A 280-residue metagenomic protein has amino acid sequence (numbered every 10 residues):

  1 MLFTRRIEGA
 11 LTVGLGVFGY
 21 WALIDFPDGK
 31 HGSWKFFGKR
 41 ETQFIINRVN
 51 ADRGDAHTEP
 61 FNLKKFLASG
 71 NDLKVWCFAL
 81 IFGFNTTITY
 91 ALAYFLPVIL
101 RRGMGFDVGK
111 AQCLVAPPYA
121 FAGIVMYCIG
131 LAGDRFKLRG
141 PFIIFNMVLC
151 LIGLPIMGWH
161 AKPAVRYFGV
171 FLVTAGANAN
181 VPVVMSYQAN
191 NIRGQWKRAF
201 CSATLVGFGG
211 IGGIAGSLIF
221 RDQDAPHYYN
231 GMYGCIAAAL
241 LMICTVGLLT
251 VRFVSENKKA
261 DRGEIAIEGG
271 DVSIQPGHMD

Functional and structural regions predicted by a protein language model:
M1-F66, N230, C235-G270: Central mid-sequence intracellular linker of multi-pass
R6, G83, A116-A120, V148 (+2 more regions): Transmembrane alpha-helical cores of Major Facilitator Superfamily
V13, V17, Y127, L131 (+1 more regions): A gly/Pro-rich, aromatic-decorated transmembrane alpha-helix motif that marks the paired, flexible gating helices
F61-L131, P141, V181, M185-S186 (+1 more regions): Extracytoplasmic gate region of multi-pass secondary transporters
G105, K137, H160-A161: Helix-breaking motifs and short loop linkers at transmembrane-helix boundaries and internal kinks in secondary membrane
G140-I156: Structural signature of the two symmetry-related core transmembrane helices
A164-Y187, L205-V206: Hydrophobic core of transmembrane alpha-helices in multi-pass small-molecule transporters, especially MFS/SLC-type
Q195-Y228, G234-A238: A late C-terminal transmembrane helix in Major Facilitator Superfamily
